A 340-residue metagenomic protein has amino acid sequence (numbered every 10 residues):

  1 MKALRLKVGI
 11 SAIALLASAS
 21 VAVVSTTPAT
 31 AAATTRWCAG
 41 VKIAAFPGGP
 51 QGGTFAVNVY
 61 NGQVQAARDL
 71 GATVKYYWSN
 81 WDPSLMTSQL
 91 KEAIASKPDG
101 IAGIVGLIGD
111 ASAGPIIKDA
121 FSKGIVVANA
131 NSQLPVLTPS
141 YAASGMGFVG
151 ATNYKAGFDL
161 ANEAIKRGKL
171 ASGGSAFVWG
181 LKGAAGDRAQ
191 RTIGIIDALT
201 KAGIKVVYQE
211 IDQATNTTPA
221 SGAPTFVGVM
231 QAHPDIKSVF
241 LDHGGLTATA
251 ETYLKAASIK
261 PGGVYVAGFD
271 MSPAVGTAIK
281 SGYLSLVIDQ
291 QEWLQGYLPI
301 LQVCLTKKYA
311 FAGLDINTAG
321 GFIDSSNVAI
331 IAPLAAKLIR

Functional and structural regions predicted by a protein language model:
M1-T30: Secretory targeting and sorting signals
K2-K7, T30-R340: A residue-level marker of the well-folded mature domains of exported/periplasmic proteins
